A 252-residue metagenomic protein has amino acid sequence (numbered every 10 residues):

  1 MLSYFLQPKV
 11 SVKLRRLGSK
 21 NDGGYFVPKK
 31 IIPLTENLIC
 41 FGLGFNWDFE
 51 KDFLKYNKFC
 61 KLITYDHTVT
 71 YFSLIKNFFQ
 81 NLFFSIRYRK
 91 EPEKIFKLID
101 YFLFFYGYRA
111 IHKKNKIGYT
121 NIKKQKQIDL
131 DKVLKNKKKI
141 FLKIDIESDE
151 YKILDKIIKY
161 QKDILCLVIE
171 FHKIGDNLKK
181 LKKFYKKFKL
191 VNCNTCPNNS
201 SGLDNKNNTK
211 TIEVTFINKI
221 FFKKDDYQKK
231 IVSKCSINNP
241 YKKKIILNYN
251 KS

Functional and structural regions predicted by a protein language model:
M1-N21: Rossmann-like AdoMet
M1-Q7, Y25-I31, D131-K138, K179-K182: Generic detector of short, locally flexible boundary/turn motifs and exposed helical patches
Q7, F102, G107, L154-I157: Homeobox/homeodomain signature
V10-S11, I31, F222: A generic structural signal for solvent-exposed, polar alpha-helical segments
L14-K123, K137: SAM cofactor-binding core of SAM-dependent methyltransferases, primarily the Rossmann-like beta-alpha-beta module
N37-I39, F49-D52, N57-T64, K76 (+1 more regions): Conserved acidic-Pro-Pro-aromatic motif
